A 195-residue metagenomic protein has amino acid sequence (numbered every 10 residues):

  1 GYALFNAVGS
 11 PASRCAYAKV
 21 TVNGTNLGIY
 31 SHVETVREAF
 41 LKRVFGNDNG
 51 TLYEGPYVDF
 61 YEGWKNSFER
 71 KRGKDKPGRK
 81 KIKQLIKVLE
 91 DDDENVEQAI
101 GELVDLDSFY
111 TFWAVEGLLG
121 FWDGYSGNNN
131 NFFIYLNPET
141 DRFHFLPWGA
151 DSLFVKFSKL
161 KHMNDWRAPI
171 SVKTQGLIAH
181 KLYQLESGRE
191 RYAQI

Functional and structural regions predicted by a protein language model:
G1-I195: Phosphate/dinucleotide-binding and metal-coordinating scaffold of catalytic cores in nucleotide-dependent enzymes
